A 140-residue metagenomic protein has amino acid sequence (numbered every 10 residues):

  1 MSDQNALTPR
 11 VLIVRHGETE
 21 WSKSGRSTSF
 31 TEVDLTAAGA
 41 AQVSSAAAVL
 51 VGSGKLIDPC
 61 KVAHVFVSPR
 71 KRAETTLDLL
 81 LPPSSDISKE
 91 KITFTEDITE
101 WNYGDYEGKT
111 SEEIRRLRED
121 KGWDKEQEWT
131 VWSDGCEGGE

Functional and structural regions predicted by a protein language model:
D3-I87: Active-site-proximal alpha-helix that buttresses catalytic centers in soluble enzyme cores
P83-E140: Phosphate-handling substructures
